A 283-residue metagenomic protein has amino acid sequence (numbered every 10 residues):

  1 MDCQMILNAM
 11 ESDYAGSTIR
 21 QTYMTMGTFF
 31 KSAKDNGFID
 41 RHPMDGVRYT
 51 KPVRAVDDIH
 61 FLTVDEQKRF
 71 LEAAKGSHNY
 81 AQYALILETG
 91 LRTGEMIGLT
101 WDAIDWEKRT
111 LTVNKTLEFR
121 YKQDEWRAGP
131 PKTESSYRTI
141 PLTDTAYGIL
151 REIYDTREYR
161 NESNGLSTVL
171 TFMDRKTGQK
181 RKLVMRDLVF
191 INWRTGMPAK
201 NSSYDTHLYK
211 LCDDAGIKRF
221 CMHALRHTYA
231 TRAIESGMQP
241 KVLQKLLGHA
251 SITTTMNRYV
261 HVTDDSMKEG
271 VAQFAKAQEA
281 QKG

Functional and structural regions predicted by a protein language model:
M1-F38, G196-S203, K218-A224: N-terminal core-binding DNA-recognition domain of tyrosine site-specific recombinases/integrases
G16, R20-T22, D35, I39-L99 (+5 more regions): Basic, Lys/Arg- and aromatic-enriched nucleic-acid-binding interface segment
S17, D35, A84, E88-E95 (+6 more regions): C-terminal catalytic core of tyrosine-transesterase DNA break-rejoin enzymes
V53-R54, F61, L117, T228 (+1 more regions): Catalytic-site neighborhood detector that most strongly recognizes the C-terminal catalytic loop/helix of tyrosine
V56, N79, E107, S136 (+5 more regions): Exposed loop/turn and edge beta-strand positions of beta-sandwich/beta-sheet ligand-binding modules
K108, F119-Y121, E125-Y137, D144-A146 (+5 more regions): C-terminal secondary-structure termini that scaffold catalytic or DNA-interacting sites
R127-Y137, I191-K200, G216-A224, V262: Short, contiguous acidic/charged loop-to-helix segments that flank catalytic cores in large enzymes
T143-I217: Active-site/catalytic core of tyrosine-dependent DNA strand-transfer enzymes
